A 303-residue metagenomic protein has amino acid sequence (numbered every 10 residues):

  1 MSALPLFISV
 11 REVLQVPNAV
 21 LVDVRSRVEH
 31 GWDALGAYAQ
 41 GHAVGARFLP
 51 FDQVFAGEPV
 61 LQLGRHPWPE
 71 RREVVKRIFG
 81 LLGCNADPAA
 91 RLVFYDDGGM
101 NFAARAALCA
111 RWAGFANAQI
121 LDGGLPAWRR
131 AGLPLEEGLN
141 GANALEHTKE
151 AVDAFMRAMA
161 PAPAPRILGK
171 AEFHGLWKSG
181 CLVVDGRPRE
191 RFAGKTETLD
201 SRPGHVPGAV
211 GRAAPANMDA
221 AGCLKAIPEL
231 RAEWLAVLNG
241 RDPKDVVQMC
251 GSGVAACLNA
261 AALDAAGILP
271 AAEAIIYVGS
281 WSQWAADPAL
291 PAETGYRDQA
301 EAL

Functional and structural regions predicted by a protein language model:
M1-L303: Cytosolic catalytic domains that perform sulfur/thiol-centered chemistry
